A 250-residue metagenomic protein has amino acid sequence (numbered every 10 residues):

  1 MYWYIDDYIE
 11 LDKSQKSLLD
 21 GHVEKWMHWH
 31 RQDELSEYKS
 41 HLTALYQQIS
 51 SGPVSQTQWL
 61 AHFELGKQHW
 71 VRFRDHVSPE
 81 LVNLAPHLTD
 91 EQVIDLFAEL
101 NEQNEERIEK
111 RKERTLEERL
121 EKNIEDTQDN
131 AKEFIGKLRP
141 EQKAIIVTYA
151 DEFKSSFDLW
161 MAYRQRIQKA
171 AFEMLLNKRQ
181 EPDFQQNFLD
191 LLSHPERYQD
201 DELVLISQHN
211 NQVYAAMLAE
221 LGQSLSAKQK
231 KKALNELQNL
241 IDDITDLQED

Functional and structural regions predicted by a protein language model:
M1-E91, D95, E99, L237-L240: N-terminal Sec/ER secretory leader and immediately downstream segment of secreted/extracellular precursors
I9-S17, W70-P79, T89, I135-A144 (+3 more regions): Short, low-complexity cationic-aromatic patches
E24, H28, T43, E64-K67 (+16 more regions): Generic structural signal for well-ordered, non-transmembrane alpha-helical segments in soluble/cytosolic regions
H28-Q32, F63-H69, R111-L120, S155-F157 (+1 more regions): A ubiquitous short alpha-helical element
D33, E37, R107-K110, S156 (+3 more regions): Alpha-solenoid repeat scaffolds
L81-D200: Extended amphipathic alpha-helical interaction segments
Q168-D250: A cross-kingdom marker for long, charged
